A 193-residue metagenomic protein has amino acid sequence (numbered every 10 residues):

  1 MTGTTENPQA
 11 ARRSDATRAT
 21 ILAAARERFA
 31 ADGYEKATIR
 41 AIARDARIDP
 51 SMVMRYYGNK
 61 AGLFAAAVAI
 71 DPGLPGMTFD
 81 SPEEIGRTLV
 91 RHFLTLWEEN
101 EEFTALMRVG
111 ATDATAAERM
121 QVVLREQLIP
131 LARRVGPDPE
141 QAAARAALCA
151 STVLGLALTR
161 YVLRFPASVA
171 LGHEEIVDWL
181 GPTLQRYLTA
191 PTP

Functional and structural regions predicted by a protein language model:
M1-I48, A61-A65, P72: Basic, helix-initiating cap at the start of DNA-binding domains
R40, V53-M54: Key DNA-contacting residues within the recognition helix of helix-turn-helix
R55-Y57, F64-D71, T78: Alpha-helical DNA-contacting segments of helix-turn-helix folds
V68, L94-R125, L163: Amphipathic alpha-helical segments used for helix-helix packing
G73-T104: Hydrophobic alpha-helical connector segments
F93, L106-G110, C149-V153, A157: Short alpha-helical scaffolding segments that buttress acidic/His motifs in well-ordered protein cores
M107-R108, I129-G136: Amphipathic alpha-helical segments within well-ordered protein domains
A117-Q121, R134-Y187, P191-P193: Hydrophobic/aromatic-rich alpha-helical bundle segments in the mid-to-C-terminal region
